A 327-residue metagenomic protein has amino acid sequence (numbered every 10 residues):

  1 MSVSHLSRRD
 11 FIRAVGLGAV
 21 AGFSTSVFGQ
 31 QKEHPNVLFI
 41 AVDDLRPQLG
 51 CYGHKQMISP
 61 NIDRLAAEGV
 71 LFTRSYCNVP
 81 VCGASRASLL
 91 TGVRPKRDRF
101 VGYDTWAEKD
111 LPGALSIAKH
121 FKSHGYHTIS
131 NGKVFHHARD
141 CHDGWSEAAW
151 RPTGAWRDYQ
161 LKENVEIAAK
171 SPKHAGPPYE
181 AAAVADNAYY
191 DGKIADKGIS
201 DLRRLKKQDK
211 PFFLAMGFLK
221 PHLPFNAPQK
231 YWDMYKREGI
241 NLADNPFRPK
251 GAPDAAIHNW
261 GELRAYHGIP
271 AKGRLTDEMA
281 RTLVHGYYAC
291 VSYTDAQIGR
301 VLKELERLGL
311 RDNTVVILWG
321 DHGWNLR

Functional and structural regions predicted by a protein language model:
S2-R327: Formylglycine-dependent sulfatase
